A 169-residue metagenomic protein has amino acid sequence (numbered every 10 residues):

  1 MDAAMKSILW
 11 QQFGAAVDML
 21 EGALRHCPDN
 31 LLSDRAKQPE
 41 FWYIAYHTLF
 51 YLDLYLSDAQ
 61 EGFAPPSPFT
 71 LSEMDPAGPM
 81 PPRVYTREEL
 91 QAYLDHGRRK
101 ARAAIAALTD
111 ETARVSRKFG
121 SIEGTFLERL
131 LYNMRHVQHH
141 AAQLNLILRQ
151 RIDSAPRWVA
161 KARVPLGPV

Functional and structural regions predicted by a protein language model:
M1-Q12: Extreme N-terminal tail/first-helix region
D2-A3, T48-A59, H96-R102: Short, mixed-charge, low-aromatic patches
W10-G14, E21, D29-P76, K118-V169: Short, contiguous alpha-helical
F13, V17, L24, L94 (+1 more regions): Hydrophobic alpha-helical core bundles mediating ligand binding, dimerization, or RNAP-core interactions
L24, E73, T109: Short, small-residue-rich loop/turn micro-motifs
A77-R117, T125-H140: Acidic/histidine-rich alpha-helical segments that form the ligand environment of transition-metal centers
